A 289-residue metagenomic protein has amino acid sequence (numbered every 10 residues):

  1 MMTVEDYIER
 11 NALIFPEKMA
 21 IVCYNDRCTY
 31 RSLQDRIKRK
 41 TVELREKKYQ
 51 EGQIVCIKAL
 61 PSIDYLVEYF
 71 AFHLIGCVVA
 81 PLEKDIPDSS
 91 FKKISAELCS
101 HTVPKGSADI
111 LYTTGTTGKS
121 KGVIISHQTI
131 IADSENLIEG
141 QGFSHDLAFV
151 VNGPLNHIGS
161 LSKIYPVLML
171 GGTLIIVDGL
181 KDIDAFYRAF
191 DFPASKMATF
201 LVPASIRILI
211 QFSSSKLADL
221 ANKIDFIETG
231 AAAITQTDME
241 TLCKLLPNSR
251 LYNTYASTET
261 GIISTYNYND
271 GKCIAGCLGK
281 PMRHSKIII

Functional and structural regions predicted by a protein language model:
M2, P16-E17, L98-Y112, K119 (+1 more regions): Conserved pre-ATP/AMP-binding loop-to-beta segment of ANL
E9, E17-K48, P87-F91, I125-Q128: Conserved AMP-binding/adenylate-forming core of the ANL superfamily
D26, T41-D85, N152-P154: Conserved AMP-binding/adenylate-forming
T29-R31, A108-E135: Conserved AMP-binding A3 loop
A59, C77-I94, G172-P193: ATP-dependent adenylate-forming carboxylate-activation enzymes
I131-A148, N156-M197: Conserved AMP-binding/adenylation subdomain of ANL enzymes
K196-L201, I210-K272: Gly/Ser/Thr-rich phosphate-binding loop
E228, A233, K272-I289: Adenylate-forming AMP-binding core of the ANL superfamily, especially NRPS adenylation
